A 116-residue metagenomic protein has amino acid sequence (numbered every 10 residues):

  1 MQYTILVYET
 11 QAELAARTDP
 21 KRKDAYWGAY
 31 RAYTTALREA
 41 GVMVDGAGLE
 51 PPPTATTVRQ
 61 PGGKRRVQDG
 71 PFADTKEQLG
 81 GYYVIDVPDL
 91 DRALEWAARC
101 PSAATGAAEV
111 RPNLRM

Functional and structural regions predicted by a protein language model:
M1-M116: Conserved, structured core segments of small domains
